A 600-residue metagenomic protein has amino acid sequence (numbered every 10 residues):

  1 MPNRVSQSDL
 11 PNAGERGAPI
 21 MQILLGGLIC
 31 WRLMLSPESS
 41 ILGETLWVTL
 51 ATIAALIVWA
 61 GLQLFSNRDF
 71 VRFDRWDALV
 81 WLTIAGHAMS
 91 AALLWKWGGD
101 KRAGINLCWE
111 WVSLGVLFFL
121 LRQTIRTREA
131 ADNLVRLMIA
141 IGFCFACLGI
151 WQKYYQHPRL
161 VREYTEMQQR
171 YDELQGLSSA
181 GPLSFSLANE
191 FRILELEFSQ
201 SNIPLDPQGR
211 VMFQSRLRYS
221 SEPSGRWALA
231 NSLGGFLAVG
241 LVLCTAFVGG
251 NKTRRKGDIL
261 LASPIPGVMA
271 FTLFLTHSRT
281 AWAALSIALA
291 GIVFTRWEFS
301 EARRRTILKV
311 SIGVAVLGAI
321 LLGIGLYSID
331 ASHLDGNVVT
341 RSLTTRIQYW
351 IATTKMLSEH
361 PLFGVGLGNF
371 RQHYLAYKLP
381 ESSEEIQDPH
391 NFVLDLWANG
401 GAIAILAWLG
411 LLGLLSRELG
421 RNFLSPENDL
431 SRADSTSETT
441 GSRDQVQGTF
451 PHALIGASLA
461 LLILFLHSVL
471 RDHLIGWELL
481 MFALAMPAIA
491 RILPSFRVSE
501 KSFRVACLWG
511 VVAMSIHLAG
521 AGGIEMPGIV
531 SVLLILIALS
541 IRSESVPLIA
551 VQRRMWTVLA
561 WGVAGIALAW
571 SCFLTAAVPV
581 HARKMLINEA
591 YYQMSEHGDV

Functional and structural regions predicted by a protein language model:
M1-N106, V116, R122-I139, F143 (+7 more regions): Transmembrane signal-anchor hairpin modules in multi-pass inner-membrane enzymes, especially those that act on
R32-G43, R210-R226, T344-Q348, L375 (+2 more regions): Juxtamembrane membrane-water interface segments that cap and precede transmembrane helices
E38-S39, W97-W111, Y219-N231, S342 (+3 more regions): Short aromatic-rich membrane-water interface segments that cap or initiate transmembrane helices in multi-pass membrane
E38-W47, G149-Y155, A228-N231, S263-T295 (+4 more regions): Helix-loop-helix junctions and helix-breaking kinks within/between transmembrane helices of multi-pass membrane
T49-T52, W109-V116, R126, V135 (+6 more regions): Transmembrane alpha-helices of multi-pass, membrane-embedded glycan-processing enzymes that use lipid-linked
L121, H157-V161, S184-P207, L229 (+3 more regions): TM-adjacent membrane-interface loops and short helices in multi-pass inner/ER membrane proteins
A230-N251, N399-R421, E478-R491, A513: Selective detector of the "anchor" transmembrane alpha-helix that sits immediately C-terminal
L241-C244, P266-G267, W282-T295, L412-L415 (+2 more regions): Hydrophobic transmembrane alpha-helices of multi-pass, membrane-embedded glycosylation machinery
